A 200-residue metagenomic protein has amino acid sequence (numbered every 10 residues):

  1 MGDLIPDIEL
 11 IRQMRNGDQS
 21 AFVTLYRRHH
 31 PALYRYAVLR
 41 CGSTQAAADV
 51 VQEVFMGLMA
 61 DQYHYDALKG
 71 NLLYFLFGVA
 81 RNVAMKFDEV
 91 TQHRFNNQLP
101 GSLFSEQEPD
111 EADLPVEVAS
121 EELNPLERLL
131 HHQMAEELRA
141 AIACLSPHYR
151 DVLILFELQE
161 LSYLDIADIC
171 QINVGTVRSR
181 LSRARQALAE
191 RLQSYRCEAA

Functional and structural regions predicted by a protein language model:
I5, E136-T176: Helix-turn-helix DNA-binding module
R12-Y34, M59: A short, charge-rich alpha-helical start-of-domain segment used by transcription regulators
R15-N16, L39, E53-N71, V90-Q92: Sigma70-family region 2
R28-P31, R40-G42, I154-L161: Short helix-capping/turn signature of helix-turn-helix
A37, E89-Q92, L145, R150 (+1 more regions): Short, Lys/Arg-enriched C-terminal cap helix and immediately downstream tail that follows
D49-M56, G70-N82: Structural recognition of an alpha-helix C-terminal capping motif at a helix-to-coil junction
A60-H64, G78-P100: Arg/Lys-rich amphipathic alpha helix in sigma70-family domain 2
E106-A143: Acidic, proline/glycine-rich intrinsically disordered inter-domain spacer in sigma factors
